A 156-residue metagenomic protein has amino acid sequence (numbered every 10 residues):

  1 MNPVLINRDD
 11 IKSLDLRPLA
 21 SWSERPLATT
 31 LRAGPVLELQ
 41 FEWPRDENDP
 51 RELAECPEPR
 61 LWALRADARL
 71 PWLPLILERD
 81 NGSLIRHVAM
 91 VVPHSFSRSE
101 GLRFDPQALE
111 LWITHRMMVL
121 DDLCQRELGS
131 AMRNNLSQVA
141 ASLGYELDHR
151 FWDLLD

Functional and structural regions predicted by a protein language model:
N2-L19, S23-A33, P50-E55, L70-L155: Glycine-centered motif in EGF-like
E38-D46: Generic short beta-strand segments
W43, A66, N81: Residues that form ligand- and interface-recognition hot spots within folded domains
R60-A66: Short, structured motif recognition centered on aromatic/hydrophobic residues
